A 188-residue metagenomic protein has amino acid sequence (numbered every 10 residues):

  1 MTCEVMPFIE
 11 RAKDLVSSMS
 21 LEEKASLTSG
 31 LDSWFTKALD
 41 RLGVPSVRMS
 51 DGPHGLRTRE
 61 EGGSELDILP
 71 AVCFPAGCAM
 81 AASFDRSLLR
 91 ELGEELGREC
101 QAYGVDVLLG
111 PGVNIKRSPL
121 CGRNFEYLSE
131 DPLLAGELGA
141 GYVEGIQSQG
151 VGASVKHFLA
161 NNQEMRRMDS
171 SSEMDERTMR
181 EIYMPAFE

Functional and structural regions predicted by a protein language model:
M1-E188: Glycoside hydrolase catalytic-domain context in secreted enzymes
